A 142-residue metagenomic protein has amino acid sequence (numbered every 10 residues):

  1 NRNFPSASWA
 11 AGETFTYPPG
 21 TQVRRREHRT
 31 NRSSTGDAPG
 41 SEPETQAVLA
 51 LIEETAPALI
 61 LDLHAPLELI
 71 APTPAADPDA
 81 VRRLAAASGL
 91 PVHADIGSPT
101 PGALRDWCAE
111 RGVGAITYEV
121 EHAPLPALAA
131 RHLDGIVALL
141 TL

Functional and structural regions predicted by a protein language model:
N1-D95, D106-A109, V113, T117-V120: Active-site/substrate-binding loop(s) of hydrolase catalytic cores
A38-E42, S98, P126-A130: Soluble non-cytosolic domains of exported or imported proteins
P66-I70, T100-G102, L125-P126: Active-site environment of divalent metal-dependent phosphoester hydrolases
P78-V81, P101, L133: Short amphipathic alpha-helical surface patches that serve as generic macromolecular interface elements
P124-L142: His/Asp/Glu-rich mid-to-C-terminal helical/loop segments that flank catalytic regions of hydrolases
